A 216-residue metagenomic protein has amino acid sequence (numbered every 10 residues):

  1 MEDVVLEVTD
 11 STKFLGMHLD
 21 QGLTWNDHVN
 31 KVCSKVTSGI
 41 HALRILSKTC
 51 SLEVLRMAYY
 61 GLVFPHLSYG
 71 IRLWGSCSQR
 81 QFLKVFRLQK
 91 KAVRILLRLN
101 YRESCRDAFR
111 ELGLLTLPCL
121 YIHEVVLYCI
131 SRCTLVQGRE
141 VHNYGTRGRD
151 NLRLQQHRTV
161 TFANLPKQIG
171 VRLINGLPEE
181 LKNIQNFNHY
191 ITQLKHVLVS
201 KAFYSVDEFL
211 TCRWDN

Functional and structural regions predicted by a protein language model:
M1-N216: Hydrophobic/basic alpha-helical segments
